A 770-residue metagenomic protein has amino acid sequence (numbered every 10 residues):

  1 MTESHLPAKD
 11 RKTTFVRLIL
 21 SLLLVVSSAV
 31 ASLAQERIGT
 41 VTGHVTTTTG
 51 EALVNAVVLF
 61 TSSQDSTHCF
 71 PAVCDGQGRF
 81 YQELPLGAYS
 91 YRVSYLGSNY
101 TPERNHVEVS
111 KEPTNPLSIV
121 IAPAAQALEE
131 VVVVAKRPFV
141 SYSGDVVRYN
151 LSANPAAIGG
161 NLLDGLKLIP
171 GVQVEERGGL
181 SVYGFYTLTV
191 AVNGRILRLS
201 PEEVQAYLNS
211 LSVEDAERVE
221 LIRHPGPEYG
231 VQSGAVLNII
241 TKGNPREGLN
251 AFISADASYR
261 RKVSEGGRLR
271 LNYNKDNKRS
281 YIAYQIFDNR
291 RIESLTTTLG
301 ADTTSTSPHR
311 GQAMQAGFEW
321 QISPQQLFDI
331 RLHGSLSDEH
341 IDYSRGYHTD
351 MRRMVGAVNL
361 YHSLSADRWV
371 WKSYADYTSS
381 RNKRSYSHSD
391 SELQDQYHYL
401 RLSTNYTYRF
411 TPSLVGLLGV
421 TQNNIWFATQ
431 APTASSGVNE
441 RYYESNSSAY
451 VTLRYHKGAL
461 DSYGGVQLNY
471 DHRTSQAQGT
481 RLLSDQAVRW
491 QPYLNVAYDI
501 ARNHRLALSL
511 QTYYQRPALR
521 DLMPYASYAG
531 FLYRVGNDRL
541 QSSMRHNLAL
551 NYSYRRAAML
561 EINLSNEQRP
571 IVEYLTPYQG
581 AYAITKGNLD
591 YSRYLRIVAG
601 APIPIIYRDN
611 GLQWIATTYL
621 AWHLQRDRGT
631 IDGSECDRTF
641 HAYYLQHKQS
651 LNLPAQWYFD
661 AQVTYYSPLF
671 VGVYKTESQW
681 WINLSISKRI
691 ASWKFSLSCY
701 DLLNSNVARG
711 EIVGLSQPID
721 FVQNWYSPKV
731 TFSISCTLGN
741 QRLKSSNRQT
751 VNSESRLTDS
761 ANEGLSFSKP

Functional and structural regions predicted by a protein language model:
L59-T61, S94-G97, T114-P155, E175-R177 (+2 more regions): Short, acidic, small-residue-rich periplasmic hinge/interaction motif at the N-terminus of Gram-negative outer-membrane
S63-R79: Short, acidic Ser/Thr/Gly-rich low-complexity loop/linker segments typical of extracellular and cell-surface proteins
N115-V120, L162-G165, V204-Y207, E220-L221 (+2 more regions): N-terminal periplasmic accessory domains that precede and gate Gram-negative outer-membrane beta-barrel machines
L163-L199: Extracytoplasmic beta-strand/coil segments of soluble accessory domains associated with Gram-negative outer-membrane
A216, G230-V236, P245-S294, H309-Q312: Outer-membrane beta-barrel translocator/receptor signature
K278, G311-E339, H348-Q478, L483 (+6 more regions): Face-selective signature of the C-terminal outer-membrane beta-barrel domain
R353, Y514-Q568, I584-I597, I603-I605 (+1 more regions): Outer-membrane beta-barrel signature, preferentially recognizing the C-terminal barrel domain of Gram-negative
D590-T664: Gram-negative outer-membrane beta-barrel transporters
